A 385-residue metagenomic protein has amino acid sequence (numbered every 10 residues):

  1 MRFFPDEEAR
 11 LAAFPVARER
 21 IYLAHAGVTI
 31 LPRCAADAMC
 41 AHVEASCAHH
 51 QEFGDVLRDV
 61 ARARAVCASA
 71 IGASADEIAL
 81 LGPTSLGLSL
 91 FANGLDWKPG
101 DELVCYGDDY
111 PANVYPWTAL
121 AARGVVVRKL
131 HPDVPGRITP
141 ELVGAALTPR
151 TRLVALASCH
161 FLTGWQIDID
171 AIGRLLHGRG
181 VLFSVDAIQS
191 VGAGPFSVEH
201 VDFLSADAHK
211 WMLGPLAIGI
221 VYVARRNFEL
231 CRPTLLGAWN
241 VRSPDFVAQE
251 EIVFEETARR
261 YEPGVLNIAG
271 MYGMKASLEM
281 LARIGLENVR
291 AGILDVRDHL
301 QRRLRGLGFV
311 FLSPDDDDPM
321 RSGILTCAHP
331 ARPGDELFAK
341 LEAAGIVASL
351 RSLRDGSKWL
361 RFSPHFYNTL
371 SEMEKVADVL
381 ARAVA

Functional and structural regions predicted by a protein language model:
M1-A385: Pyridoxal 5′-phosphate
